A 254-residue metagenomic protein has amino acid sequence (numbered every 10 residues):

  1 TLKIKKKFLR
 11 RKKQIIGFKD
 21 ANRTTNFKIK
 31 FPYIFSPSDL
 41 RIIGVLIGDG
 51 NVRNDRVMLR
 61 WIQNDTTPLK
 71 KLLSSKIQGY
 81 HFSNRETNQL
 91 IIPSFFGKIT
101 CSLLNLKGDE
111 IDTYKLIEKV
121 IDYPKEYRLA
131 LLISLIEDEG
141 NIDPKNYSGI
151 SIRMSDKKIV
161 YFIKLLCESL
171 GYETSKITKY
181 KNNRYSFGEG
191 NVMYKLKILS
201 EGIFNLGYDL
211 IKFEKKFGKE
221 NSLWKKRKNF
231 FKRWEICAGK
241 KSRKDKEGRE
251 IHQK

Functional and structural regions predicted by a protein language model:
T1-K254: Internal intein/HINT superfamily modules and their associated LAGLIDADG
